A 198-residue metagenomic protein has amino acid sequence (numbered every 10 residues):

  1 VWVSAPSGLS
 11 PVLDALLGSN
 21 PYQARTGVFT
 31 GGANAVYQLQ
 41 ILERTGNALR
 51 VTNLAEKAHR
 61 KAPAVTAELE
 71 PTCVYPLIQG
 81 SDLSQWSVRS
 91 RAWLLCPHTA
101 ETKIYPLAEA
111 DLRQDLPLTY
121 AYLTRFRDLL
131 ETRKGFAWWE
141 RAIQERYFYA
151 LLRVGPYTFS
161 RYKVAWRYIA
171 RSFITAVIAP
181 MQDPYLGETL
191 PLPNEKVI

Functional and structural regions predicted by a protein language model:
V1-I198: Polybasic, glycine- and aromatic-enriched phosphate-binding surface used to engage nucleic acids
